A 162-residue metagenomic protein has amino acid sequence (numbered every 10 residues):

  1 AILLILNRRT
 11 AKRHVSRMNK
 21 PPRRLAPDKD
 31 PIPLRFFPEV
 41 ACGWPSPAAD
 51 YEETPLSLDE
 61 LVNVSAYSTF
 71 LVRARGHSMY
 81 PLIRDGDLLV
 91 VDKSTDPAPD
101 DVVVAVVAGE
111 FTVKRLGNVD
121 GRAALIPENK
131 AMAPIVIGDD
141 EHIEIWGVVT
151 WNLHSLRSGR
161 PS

Functional and structural regions predicted by a protein language model:
A1-M79, E110-F111, N118, A133-P134 (+2 more regions): Short, positionally conserved secondary-structure boundary motifs
T69, A98-V103: Short, hydrophobic/aromatic-rich segments at coil-to-beta transitions
G86-D87, D101: Structural motif
V90-V91, V104: Hydrophobic beta-strand signal
D100, V106-V107, T112-K114: Compact nucleic-acid interaction/catalytic patches
T112-D140: Aromatic- and Lys/Arg-enriched surface recognition patch
